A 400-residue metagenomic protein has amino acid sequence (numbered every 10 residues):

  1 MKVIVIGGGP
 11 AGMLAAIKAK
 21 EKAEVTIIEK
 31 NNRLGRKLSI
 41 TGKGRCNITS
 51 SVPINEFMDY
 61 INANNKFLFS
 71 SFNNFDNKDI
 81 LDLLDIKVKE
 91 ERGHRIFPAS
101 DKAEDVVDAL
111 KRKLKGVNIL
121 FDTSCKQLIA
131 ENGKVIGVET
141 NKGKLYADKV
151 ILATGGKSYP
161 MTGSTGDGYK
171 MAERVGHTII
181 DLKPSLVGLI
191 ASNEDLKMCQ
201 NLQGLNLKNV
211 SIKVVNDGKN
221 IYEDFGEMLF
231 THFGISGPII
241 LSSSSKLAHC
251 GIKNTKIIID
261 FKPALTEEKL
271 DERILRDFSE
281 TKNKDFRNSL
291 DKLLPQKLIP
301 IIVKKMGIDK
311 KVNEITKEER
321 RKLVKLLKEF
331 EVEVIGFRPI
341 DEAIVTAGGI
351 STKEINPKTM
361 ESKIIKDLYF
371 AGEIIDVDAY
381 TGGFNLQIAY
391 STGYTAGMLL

Functional and structural regions predicted by a protein language model:
K2-I27, A396-L400: N-terminal Rossmann-like FAD-binding beta1-loop-alpha1 element of flavoenzymes
I4-I6, I28, C125, V138 (+4 more regions): Short hydrophobic core segments
K20-K43: Glycine-rich FAD pyrophosphate-binding loop
N32-L34, S39-I40, I48-T49, I54 (+2 more regions): An anion/pyrophosphate-binding glycine-rich loop and adjacent beta-alpha core in soluble alpha-beta enzymes
K43-E90: Glycine-rich active-site loop/strand segments that organize a redox cofactor
S71-K149, I299: Feature captures the FAD/FMN-dependent oxidoreductase FAD-binding
F121-D122, Q127, P300-D378: A glycine-rich dinucleotide-binding beta-alpha-beta segment and adjacent secondary-structure elements that constitute
K149-D195: Glycine-rich loop(s) and the adjacent beta-strand/alpha-helix scaffold that form part
